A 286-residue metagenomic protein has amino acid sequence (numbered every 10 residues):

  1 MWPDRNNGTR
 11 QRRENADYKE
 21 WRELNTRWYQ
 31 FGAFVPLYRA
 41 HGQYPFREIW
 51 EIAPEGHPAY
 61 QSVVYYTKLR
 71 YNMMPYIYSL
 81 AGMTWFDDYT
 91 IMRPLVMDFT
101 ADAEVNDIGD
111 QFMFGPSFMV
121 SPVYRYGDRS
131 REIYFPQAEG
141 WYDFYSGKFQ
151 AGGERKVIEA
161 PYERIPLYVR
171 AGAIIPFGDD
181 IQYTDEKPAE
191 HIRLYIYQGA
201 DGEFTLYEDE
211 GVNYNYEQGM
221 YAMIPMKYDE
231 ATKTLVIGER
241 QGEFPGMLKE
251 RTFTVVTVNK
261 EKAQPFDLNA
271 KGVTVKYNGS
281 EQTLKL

Functional and structural regions predicted by a protein language model:
M1-R164, V169-R170: Catalytic-domain carbohydrate-binding cleft regions of carbohydrate-active enzymes
R164-E281: Accessory, solvent-exposed terminal regions and/or long lumenal/extracellular loops of proteins
T283-L286: Exposed aromatic-hydrophobic patches
